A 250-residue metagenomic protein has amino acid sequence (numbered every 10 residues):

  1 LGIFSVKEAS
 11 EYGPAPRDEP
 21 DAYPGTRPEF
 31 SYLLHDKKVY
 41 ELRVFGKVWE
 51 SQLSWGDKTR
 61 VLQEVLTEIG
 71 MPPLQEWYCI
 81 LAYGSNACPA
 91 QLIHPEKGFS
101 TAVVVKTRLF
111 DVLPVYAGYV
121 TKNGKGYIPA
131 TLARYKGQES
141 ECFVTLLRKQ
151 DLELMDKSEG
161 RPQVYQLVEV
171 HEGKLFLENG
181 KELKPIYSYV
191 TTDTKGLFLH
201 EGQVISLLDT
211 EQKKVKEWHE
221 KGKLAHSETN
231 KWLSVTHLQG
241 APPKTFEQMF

Functional and structural regions predicted by a protein language model:
L1-F250: Glycine-aromatic micro-motifs
